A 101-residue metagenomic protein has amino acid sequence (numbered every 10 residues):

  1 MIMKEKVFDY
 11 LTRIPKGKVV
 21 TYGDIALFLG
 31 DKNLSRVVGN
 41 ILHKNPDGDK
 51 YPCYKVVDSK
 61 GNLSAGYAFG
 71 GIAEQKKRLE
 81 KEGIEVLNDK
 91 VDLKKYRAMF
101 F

Functional and structural regions predicted by a protein language model:
M1-F101: Nucleic acid-binding interface residues in structured DNA/RNA-binding domains, emphasizing the DNA-engaging scaffolds
